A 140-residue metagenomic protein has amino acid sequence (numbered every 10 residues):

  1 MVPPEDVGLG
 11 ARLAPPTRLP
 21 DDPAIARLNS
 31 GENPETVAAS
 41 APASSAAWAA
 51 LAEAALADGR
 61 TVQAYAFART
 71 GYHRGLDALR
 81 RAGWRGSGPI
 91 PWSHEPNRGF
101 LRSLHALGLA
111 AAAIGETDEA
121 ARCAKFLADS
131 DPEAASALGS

Functional and structural regions predicted by a protein language model:
M1-G86, A112-S140: N-terminal alpha-helical interaction modules that lie
A43, W92-R102, E116-E119: Structural signature of alpha-solenoid helical repeat junctions
A68, F100-H105: Extended, hydrophobic/aromatic-rich amphipathic alpha-helical segments that build helical scaffolds
R80-R98: Short, flexible, glycine-rich and Lys/Arg-enriched loop motifs at helix boundaries that contact anionic partners
